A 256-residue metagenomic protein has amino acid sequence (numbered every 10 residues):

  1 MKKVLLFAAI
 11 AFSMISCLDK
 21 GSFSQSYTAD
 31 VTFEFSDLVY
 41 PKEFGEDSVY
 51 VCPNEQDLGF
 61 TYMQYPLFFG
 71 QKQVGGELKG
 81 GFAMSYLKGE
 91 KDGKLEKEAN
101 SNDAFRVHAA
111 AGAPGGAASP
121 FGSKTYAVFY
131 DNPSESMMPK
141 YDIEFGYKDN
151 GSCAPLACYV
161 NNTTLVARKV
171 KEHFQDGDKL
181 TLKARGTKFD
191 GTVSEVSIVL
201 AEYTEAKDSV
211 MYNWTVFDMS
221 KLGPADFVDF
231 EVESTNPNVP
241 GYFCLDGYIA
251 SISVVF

Functional and structural regions predicted by a protein language model:
M1-L5, M14-P41, I252-F256: Bacterial Sec-dependent N-terminal signal peptides
A8, A157, N162, V232 (+1 more regions): Residues that line or immediately flank small-molecule/substrate-binding pockets and catalytic motifs
S24-P139: N-terminal targeting leaders for non-cytosolic proteins
L38, K148-S152, Y159-V166, Q175 (+1 more regions): Solvent-exposed strand-to-loop "edge" motifs in beta-rich extracellular domains
D131-A154: Short beta-strands within extracellular/lumenal beta-sheet-rich domains
K169-L182: Short coil-to-beta strand junction motifs in C2/discoidin
L182-F256: Terminal, low-complexity interaction segments
